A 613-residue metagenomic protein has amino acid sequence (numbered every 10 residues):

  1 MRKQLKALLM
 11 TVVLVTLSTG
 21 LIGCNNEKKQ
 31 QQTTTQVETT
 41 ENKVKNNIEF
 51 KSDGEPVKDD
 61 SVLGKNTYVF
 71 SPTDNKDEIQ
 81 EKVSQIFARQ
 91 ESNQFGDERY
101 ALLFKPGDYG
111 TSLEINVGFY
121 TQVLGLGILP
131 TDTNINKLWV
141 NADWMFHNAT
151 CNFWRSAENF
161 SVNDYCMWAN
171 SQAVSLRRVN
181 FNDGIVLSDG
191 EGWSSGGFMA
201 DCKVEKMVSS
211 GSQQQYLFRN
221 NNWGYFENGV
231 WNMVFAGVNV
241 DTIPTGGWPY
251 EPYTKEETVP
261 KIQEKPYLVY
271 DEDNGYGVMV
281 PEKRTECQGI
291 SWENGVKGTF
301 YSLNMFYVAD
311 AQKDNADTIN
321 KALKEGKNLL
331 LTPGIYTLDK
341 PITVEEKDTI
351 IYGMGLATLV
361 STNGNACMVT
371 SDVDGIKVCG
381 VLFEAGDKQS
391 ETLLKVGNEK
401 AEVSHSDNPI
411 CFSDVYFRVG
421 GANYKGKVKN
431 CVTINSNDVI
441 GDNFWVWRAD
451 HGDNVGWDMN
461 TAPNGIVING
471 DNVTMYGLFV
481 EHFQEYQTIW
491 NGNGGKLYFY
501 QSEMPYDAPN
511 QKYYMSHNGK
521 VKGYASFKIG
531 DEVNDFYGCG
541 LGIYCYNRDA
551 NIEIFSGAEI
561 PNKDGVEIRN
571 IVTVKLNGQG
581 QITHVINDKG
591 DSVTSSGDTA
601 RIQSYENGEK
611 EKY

Functional and structural regions predicted by a protein language model:
M1-L9: Bacterial N-terminal signal peptides that target proteins for export
K3, G23-K29, E41-Y613: Extracellular/periplasmic carbohydrate-active domains that bind, remodel, or depolymerize complex polysaccharides
T11-G20: Bacterial N-terminal signal peptides
T33-T35, T39: Extracellular mucin-like PTS domains
